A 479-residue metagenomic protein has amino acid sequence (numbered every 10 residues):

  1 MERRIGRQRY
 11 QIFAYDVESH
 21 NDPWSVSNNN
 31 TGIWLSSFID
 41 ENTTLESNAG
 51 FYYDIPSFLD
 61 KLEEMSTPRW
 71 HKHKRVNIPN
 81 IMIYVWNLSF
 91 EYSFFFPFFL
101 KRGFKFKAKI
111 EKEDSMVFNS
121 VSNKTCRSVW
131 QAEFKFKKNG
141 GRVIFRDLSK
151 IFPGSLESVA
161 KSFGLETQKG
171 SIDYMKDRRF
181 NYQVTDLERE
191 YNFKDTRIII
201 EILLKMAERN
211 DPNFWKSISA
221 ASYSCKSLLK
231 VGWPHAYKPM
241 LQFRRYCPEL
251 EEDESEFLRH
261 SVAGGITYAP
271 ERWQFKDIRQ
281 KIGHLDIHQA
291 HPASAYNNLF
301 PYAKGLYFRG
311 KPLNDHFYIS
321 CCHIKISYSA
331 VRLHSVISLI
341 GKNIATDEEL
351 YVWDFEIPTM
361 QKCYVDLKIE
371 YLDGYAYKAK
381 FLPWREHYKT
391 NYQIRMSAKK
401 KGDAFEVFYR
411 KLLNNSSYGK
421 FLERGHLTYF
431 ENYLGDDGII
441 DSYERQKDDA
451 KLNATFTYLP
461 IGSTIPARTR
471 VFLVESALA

Functional and structural regions predicted by a protein language model:
E2-R7, H20: N- or domain-start disorder-to-order transition segments that initiate the globular core
I5-R9, N28-A479: Conserved acidic
R9-D16: Glycine-rich short-loop/terminal segments
D16-W24: Ser/Thr-glycine-rich phosphate-binding loops at phosphate-binding pockets of nucleotides, nucleotide cofactors
